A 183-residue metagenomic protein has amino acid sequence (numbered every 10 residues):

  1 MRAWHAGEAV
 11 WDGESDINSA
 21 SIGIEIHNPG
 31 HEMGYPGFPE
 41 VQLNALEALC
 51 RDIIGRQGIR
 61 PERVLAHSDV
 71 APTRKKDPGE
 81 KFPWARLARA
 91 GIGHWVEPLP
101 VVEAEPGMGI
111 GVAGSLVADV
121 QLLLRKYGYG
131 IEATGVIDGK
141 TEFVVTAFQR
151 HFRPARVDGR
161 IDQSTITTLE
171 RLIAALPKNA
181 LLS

Functional and structural regions predicted by a protein language model:
M1-R63: Active-site-adjacent loop/helix surface patches within enzyme catalytic domains that shape the substrate-binding cleft
V10-W11, G30-V41, T73-R74, E105-A113 (+2 more regions): Second-shell loop/turn segments in exported
I59-R74: Acidic/histidine-rich, metal-coordinating catalytic segments
R63, V96-E97, A133, D158: A generic structural-conservation signal
K75-G79: Histidine/acidic-residue-rich catalytic or RNA/ligand-binding cores of hydrolases and nuclease-related proteins
E80-E103: Acidic, His- and aromatic-enriched active-site or binding-groove loops in soluble protein domains that engage sugars
G107-L172, L176-S183: Short acidic, glycine/serine/threonine-rich helix-capping segments at coil-helix boundaries
